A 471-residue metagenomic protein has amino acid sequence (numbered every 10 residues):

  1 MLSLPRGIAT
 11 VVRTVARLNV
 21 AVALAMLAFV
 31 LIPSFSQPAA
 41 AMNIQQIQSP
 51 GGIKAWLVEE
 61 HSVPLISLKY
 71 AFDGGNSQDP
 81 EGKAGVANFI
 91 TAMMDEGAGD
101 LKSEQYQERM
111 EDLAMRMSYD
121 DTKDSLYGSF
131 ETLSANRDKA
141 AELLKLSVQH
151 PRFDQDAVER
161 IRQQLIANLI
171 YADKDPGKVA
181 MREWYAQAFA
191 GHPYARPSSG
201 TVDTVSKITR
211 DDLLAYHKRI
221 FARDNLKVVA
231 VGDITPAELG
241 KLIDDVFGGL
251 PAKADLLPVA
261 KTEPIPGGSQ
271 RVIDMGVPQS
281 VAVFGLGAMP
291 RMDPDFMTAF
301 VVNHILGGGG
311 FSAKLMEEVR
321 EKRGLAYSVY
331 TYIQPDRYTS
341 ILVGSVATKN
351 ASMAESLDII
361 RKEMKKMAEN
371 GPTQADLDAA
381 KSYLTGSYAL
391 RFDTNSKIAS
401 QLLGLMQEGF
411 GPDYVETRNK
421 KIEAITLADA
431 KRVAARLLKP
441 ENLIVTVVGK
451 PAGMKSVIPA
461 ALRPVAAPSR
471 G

Functional and structural regions predicted by a protein language model:
M1-A16: N-terminal secretory signal peptides that target proteins for export/translocation
L2, Q105-D255, V272, T298 (+2 more regions): Charge-rich, well-structured scaffold segments of protease-associated domains
V15-S34: Bacterial N-terminal signal peptides
F35-A41: Sec/Tat signal peptide C-region and signal peptidase I cleavage site
A41-A71: Mature N-terminal segment immediately following signal peptide/propeptide cleavage in secreted/periplasmic
I44, K69-S134, K174, P197 (+1 more regions): M16/MPP (pitrilysin/insulinase) zinc-metallopeptidase core fold and M16-derived inactive scaffolds
E60, K69-A71, D255-S312: His/Glu-based metal-binding/catalytic segments typifying zinc-dependent metallopeptidases
H61-V63, G74-Q78, D100, S134-R137 (+7 more regions): Solvent-exposed loop/turn segments at secondary-structure junctions within structured extracellular/periplasmic domains
